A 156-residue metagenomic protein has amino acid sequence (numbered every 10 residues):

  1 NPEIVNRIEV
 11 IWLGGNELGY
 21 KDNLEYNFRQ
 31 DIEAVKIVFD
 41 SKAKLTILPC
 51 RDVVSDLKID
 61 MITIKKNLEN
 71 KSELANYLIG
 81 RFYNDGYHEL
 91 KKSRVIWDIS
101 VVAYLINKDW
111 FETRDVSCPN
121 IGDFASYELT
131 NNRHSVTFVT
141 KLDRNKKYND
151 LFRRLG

Functional and structural regions predicted by a protein language model:
N1-R7, F39-S41: Short, conserved loop/helix-junction motifs that constitute active-site signature segments in enzyme catalytic cores
V10-W12, T46-I47: Structural recognition of the beta-strand scaffold that forms the well-ordered cores of secreted hydrolase catalytic
I11-D40: Active-site glycine-rich loop that binds ribose-phosphate moieties when present
Y26-I37, L45-G156: Conformational coupling and interaction surfaces
